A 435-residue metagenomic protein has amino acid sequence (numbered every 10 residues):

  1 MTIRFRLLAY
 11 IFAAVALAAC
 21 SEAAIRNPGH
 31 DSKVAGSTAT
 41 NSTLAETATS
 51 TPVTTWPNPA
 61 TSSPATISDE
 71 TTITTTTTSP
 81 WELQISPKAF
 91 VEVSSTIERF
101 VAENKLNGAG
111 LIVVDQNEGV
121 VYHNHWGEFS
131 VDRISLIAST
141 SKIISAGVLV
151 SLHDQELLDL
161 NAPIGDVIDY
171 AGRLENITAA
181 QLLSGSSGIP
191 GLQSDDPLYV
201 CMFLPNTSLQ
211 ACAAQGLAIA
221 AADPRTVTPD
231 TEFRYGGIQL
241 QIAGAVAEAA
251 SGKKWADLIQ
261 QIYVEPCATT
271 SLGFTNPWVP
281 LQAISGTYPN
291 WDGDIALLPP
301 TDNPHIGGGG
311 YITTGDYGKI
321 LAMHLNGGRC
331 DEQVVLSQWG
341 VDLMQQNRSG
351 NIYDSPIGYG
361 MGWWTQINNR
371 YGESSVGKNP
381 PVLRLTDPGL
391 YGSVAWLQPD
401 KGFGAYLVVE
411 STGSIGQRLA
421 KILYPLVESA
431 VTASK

Functional and structural regions predicted by a protein language model:
A18-A19: C-terminal motif of bacterial Sec signal peptides marking the signal peptidase cleavage site
S37-T78: Extracellular mucin-like PTS domains
T78-D115, L426, A430: Beta-lactamase-like hydrolase cores
I97, L111, E118, S135-N161 (+3 more regions): Active-site SXXK
E98-S130, A395-Q398, G404-V408: A short, well-structured edge-of-sheet supersecondary motif
E175-D387: Short, surface-exposed loop or secondary-structure junction motifs that flank catalytic or metal-binding residues
G309, R384, Y391-K401: Short, surface-exposed beta-strand/loop micro-motifs that present aromatic residues
N368, S414-K435: Short, gly/Ser/Thr-rich active-site loops of penicillin-recognizing serine hydrolases
